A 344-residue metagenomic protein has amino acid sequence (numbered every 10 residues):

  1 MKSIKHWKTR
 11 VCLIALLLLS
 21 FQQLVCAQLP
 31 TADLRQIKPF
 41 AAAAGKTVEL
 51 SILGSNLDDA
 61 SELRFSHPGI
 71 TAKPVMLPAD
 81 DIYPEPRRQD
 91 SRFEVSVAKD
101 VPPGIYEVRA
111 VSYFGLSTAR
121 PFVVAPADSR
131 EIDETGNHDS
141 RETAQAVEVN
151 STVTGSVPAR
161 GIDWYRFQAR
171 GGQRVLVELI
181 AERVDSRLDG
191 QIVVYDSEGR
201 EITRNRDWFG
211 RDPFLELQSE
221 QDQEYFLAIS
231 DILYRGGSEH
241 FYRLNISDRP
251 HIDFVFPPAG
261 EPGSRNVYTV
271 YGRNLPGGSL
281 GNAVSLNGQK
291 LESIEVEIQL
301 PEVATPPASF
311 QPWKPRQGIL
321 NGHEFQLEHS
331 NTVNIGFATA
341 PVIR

Functional and structural regions predicted by a protein language model:
M1-W7: N-terminal secretory signal peptides that target proteins for export/translocation
V11-Q23: Bacterial N-terminal signal peptides
Q28-D81, D90, P103, Y113 (+4 more regions): Acidic, Ser/Thr/Pro-rich low-complexity intrinsically disordered segments
P86-F114, F122, I229: Periplasmic N-terminal soluble interaction domains immediately after the signal peptide in Gram-negative
K99-P102, E220-Q221, K314-I319: Surface-exposed, short loops/turns at beta-strand junctions within beta-sandwich domains
G104, L116-R120, S238-H240, E328-V333: Extracellular and select intracellular beta-sandwich modules with Ser/Thr-enriched, small-residue motifs on
I105-V111, A308, L320-Q326: Contiguous beta-strand segments of beta-sheet-rich domains
R120-V149, E328-R344: Predominantly extracellular/luminal regions of secreted and cell-surface proteins, especially disulfide-bonded
